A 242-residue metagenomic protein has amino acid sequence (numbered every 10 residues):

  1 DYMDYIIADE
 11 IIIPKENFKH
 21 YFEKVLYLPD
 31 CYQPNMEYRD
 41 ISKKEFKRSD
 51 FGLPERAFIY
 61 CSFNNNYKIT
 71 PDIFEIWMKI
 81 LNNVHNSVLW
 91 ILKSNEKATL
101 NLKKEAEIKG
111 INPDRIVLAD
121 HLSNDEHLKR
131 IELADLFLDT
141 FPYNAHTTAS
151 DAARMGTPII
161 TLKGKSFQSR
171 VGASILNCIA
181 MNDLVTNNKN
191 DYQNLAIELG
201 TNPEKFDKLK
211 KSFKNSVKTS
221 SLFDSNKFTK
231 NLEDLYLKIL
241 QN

Functional and structural regions predicted by a protein language model:
D1-I41: Active-site-proximal region of nucleotide-activated glycan assembly enzymes, centered on histidine/acidic-rich loops
M3-D4, V25, R115-I116, N182-D183: Short, conserved active-site loop motifs that form the nucleotide-linked donor/cofactor pocket
C31-A119, S123, R130-E132: Conserved catalytic-core segment of nucleotide-activated headgroup transferases in glycan assembly
N64-N66, K79-N82, N86, L92-K109 (+3 more regions): C-terminal amphipathic helix plus adjacent low-complexity, charged tail appended to glycosyltransferase catalytic
P113, K129-E132, L136, T140-L222: Catalytic binding pocket for nucleotide-activated donors in carbohydrate/polymer assembly enzymes
L122-D125, A145: Short acidic loop-to-helix transition motifs that present clustered carboxylates
